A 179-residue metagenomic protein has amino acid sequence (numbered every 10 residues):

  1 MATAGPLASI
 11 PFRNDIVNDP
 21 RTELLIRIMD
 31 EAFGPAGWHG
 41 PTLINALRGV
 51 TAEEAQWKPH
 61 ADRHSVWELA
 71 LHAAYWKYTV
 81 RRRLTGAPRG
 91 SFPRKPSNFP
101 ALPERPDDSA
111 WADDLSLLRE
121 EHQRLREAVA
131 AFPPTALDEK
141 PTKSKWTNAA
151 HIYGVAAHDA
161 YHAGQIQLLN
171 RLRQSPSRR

Functional and structural regions predicted by a protein language model:
A4-G5, R124: Intrinsically disordered, low-complexity segments enriched in glycine/proline and serine/threonine
P6-N14, D19-G40, I44-L47, A52-P100 (+1 more regions): Short, contiguous alpha-helical
A101-E139, A150-V155: Acidic/histidine-rich alpha-helical segments that form the ligand environment of transition-metal centers
